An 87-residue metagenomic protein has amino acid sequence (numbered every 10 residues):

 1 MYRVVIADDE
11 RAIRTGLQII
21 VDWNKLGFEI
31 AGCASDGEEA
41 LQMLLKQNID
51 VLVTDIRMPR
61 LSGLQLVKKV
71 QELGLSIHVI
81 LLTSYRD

Functional and structural regions predicted by a protein language model:
Y2, E10-G32: Two-component/phosphorelay signaling modules centered on CheY-like receiver
D8, D55: Active-site residues of response regulator receiver
D36-E39, S62-Q65: Acidic catalytic/metal-coordinating carboxylates
L45-I49, K69-S76: Conserved phosphotransfer cores of two-component systems
M58: Receiver (REC) domain active-site loop signature in two-component systems and cognate sites in sensor histidine kinases
R86: Conserved phosphotransfer active-site motifs of two-component signaling proteins, especially the receiver
